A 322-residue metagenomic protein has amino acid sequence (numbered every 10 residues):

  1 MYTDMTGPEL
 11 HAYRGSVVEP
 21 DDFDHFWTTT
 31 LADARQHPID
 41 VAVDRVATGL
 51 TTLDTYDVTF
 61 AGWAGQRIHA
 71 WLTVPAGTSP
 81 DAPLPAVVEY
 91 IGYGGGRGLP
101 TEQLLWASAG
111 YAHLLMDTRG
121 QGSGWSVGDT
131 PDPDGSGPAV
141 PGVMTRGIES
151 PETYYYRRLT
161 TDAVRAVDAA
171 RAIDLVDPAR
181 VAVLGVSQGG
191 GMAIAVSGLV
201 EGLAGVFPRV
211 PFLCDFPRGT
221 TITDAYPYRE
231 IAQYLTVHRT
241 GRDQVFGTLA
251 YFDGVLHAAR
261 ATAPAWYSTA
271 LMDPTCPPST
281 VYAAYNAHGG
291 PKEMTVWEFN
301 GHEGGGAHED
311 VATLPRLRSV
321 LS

Functional and structural regions predicted by a protein language model:
M1-D54: N-terminal targeting or regulatory segments adjacent to alpha/beta-hydrolase or S9 domains
A32-A82: N-terminal cap/lid segment of alpha/beta-hydrolase-fold proteins
A70-V74, D81-Y93, H113: Short beta-strand element of the alpha/beta-hydrolase
G98, L104-L105, A109-T161: Cap/lid segment of the alpha/beta-hydrolase catalytic domain
G142-V186: Gly/Ser-rich "nucleophile elbow"/oxyanion-hole loop immediately N-terminal to the catalytic nucleophile in hydrolases
M192-T240, V296: Hydrolase active-site cap/lid region
A261-T262, Y267-T269: Short beta-strand/loop motif that positions the catalytic acidic residue of the alpha/beta-hydrolase fold
P291, V296-V311: Histidine-bearing beta->alpha loop at or near hydrolase active sites
